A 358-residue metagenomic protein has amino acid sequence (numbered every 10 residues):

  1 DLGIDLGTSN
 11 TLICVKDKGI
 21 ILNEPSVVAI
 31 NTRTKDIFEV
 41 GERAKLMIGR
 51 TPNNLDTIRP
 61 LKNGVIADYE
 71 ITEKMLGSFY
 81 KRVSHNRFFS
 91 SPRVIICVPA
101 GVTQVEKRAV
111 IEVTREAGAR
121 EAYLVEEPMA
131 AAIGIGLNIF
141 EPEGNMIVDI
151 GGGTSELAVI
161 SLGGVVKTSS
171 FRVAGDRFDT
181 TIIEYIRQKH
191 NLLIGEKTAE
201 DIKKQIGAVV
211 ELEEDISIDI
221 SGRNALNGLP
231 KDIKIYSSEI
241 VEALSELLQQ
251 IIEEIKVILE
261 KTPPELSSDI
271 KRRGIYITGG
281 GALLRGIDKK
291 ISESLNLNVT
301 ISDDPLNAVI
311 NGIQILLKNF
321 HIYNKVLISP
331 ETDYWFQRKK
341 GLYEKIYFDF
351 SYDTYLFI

Functional and structural regions predicted by a protein language model:
D1-I150, A158-Y276, A282-K339: Nucleotide/phosphate-binding catalytic cleft detector across ATP-hydrolyzing and phosphate-transferring enzymes
Y347-Y355: Intrinsic-disorder-associated, low-complexity terminal segments enriched in Asp/Asn/His/Tyr and depleted of Lys/Arg
